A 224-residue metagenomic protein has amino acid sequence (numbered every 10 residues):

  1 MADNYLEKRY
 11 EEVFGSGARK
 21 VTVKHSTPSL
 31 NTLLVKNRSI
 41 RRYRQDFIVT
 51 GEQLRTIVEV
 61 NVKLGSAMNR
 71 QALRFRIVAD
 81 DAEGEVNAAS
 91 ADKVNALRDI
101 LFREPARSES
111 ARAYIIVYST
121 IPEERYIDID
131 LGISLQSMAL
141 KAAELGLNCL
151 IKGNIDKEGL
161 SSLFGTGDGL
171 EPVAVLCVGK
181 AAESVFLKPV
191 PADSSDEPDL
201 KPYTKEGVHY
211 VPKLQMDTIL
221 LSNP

Functional and structural regions predicted by a protein language model:
M1-P224: Acidic, surface-exposed loops and disordered segments
